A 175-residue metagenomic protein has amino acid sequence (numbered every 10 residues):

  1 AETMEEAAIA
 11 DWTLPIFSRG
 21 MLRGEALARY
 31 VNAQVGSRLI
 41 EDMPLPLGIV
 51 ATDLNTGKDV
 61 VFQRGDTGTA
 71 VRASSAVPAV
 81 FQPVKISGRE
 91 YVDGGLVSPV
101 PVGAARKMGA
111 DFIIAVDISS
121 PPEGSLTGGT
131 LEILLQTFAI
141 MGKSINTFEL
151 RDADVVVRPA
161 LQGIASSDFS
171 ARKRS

Functional and structural regions predicted by a protein language model:
A1-S175: Patatin-like phospholipase
